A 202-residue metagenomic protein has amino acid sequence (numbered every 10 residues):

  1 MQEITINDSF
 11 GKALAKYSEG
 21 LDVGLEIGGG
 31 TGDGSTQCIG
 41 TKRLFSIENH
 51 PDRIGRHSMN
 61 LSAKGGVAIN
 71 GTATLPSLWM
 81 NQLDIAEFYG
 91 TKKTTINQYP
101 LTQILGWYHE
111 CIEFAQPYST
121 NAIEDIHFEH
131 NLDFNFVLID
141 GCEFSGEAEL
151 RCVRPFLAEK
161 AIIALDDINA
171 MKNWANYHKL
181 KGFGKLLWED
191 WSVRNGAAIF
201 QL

Functional and structural regions predicted by a protein language model:
M1-A164, I168-L202: A short alpha-helical cap/connector motif
